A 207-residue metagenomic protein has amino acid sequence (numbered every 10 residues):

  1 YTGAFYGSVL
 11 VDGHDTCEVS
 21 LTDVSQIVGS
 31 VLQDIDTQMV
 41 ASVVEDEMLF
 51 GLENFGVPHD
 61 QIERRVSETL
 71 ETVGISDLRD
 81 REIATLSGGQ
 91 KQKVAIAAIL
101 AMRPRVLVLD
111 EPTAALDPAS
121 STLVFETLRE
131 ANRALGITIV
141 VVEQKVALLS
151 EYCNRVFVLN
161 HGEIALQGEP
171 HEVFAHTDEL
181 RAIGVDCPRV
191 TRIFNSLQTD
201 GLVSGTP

Functional and structural regions predicted by a protein language model:
A4-H14: Conserved ABC transporter NBD signature motif
D60-L78: Conserved ABC ATPase "signature" region
E82-L86, Q90: Conserved ABC ATPase signature
R103: Conserved catalytic motifs of ABC-family nucleotide-binding domains
L107-D110: Catalytic Walker B motif of ABC-type/P-loop ATPase nucleotide-binding domains
E143-Q144: H-loop/switch region of ABC-family ATPase nucleotide-binding domains
